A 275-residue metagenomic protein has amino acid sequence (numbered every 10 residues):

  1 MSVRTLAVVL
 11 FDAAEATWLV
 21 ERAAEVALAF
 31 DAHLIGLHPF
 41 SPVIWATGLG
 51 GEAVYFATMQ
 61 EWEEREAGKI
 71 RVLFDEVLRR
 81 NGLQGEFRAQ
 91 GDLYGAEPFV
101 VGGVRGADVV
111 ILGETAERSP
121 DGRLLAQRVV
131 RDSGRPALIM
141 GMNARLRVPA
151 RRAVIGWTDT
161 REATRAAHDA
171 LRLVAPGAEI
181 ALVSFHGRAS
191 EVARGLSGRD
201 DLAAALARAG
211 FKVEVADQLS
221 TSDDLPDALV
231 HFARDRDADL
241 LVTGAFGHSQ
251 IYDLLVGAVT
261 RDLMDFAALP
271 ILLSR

Functional and structural regions predicted by a protein language model:
M1, E76-V110, R208-L241, G247-Q250 (+2 more regions): Structural beta-alpha unit
M1-Y55, P149-Q218, A238: Small/aliphatic-rich secondary-structure junction motif
A14, Q60-E61, G91-Y94, A116-E117 (+2 more regions): Short histidine/acidic/glycine/proline-rich micro-motifs that form metal- and phosphate-coordinating active-site loops
L19, A96, G122-R123, A163-A166 (+2 more regions): Amphipathic coiled-coil/heptad-repeat helices and related helical stalk/stem segments that mediate oligomerization
V20, E25-A27, F99-L146, A233-R275: Gly/Ser-rich helix-loop-strand patches that form or flank binding pockets for ribonucleotide-derived cofactors
L34, Q84-E86, A137, I180 (+2 more regions): Hydrophobic anchor at the start of a short beta-strand that flanks the dinucleotide cofactor-binding loop
Y55-K69: A short acidic, glycine-rich active-site loop that binds or catalyzes chemistry on phosphate/adenosine moieties
R65-I70, R88-D92: Active-site beta->alpha loop and helix N-cap motifs at the rims of alpha/beta catalytic domains
